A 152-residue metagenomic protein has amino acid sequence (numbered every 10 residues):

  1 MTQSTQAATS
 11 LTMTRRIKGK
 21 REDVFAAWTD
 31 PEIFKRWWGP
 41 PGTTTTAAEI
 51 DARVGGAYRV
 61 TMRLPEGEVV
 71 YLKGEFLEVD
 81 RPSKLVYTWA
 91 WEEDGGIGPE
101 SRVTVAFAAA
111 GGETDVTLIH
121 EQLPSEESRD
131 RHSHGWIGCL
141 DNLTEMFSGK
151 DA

Functional and structural regions predicted by a protein language model:
M1-T44: Hydrophobic ligand-binding cavity/cleft-lining segments
A8-T14, R21, T45, A57 (+4 more regions): Intrinsic-disorder/low-complexity, polar/charged segments enriched in Ser/Thr/Lys/Arg/Asp/Glu/Gln
T12-M13, E32-V69, D151: Short beta-edge strand/loop motif at the mouth of beta-sheet-based domains
R15, A48, L72-E78, S101-A108: Hydrophobic/aromatic beta-strand elements that line small-molecule binding cavities or substrate pockets in beta-rich
R21-E22, D51-R53, L77-K84, A106-D115: A short, structured loop/turn motif at beta-sheet edges
V24, F34, Y58, F76 (+4 more regions): Hydrophobic pocket/interface hotspot
R59-R81, Y87: Helix-adjacent hinge/juxtasegments
V86-I137: Beta-strand/loop substructures that line and gate deep hydrophobic ligand-binding cavities in soluble
